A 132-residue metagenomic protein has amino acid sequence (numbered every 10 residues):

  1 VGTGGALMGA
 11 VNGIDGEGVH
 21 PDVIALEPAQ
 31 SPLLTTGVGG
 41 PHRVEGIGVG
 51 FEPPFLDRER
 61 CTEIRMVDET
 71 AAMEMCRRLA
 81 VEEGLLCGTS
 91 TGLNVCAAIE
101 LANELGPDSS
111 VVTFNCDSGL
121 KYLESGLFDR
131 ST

Functional and structural regions predicted by a protein language model:
V1-G2, A25-E27, V112-C116: Short beta-strand segments
V1-V11, S90-A98, Y122: Short glycine/serine/threonine-rich phosphate/pyrophosphate-binding segments that cradle anionic phosphate groups
G2, G18, G106: Short conserved AdoMet
G5, P32, A71, L93 (+1 more regions): Short alpha-helical
V11-I14, L85, A98-A102: Active-site-proximal alpha-helical scaffold in enzymes
D15-T89, G126-T132: Active-site/ligand-binding loops adjacent to catalytic centers
G50, C96-T132: Phosphate-binding loop/pocket of nucleotide- and phosphate-handling active sites
